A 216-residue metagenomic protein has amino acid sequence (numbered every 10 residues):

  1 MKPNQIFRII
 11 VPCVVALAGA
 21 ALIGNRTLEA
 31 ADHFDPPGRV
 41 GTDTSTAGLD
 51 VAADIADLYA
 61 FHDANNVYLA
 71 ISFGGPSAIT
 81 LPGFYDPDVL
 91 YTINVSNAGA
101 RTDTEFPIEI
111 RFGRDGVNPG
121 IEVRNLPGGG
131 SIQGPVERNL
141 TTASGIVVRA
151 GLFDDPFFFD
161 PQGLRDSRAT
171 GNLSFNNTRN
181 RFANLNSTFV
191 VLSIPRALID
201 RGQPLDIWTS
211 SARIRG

Functional and structural regions predicted by a protein language model:
K2-V11, G19-G216: Surface-exposed extracytoplasmic segments
